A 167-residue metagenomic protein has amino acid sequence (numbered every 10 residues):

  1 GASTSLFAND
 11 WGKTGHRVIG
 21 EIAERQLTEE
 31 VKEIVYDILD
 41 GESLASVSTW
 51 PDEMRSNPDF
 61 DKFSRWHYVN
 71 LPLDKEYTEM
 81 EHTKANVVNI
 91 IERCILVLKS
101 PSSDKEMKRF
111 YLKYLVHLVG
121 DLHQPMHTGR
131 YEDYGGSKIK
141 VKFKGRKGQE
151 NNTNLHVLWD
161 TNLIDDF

Functional and structural regions predicted by a protein language model:
S3-S5: N-terminal signal peptide c-region/cleavage motif recognized by signal peptidases
F7-L118, P125, R130-F167: N-terminal, motif-rich segments that launch catalysis or mediate targeting to/interaction with membranes, typified by
